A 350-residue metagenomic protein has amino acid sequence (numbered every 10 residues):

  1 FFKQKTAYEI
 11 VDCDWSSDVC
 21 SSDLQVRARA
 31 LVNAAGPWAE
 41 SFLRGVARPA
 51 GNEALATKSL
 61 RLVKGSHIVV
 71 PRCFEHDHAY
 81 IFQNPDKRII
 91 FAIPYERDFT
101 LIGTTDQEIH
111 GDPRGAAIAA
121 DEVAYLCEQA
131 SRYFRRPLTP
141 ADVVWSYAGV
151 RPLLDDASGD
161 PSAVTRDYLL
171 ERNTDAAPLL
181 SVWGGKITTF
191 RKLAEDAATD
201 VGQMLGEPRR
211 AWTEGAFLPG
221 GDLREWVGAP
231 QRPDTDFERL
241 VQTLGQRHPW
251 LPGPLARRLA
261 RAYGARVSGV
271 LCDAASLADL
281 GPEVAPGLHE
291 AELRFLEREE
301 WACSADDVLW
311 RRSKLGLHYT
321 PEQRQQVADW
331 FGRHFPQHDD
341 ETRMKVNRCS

Functional and structural regions predicted by a protein language model:
F1-C20: Single conserved hydrophobic/aromatic residue that forms the stacking wall/gate of nucleotide- or nucleobase-binding
Y8, L24, E40, S66 (+1 more regions): Glycine-centered loop/turn positions within well-structured domains that cap or flank conserved ligand/cofactor-binding
D14, Q25, I187: Short aromatic/basic micro-patch
S22-A30: Core beta-strand elements of the Rossmann-like FAD/NAD(P) dinucleotide-binding domain in flavoenzyme oxidoreductases
N33-A50: Flavin (primarily FAD) binding-site architecture
A47, L55-I102, E108-R247, L251-P254 (+5 more regions): C-terminal catalytic lobe of FAD-dependent flavoproteins
R324-N347: Long, highly charged low-complexity segments enriched in Glu/Asp and Lys/Arg with interspersed Ser/Thr
